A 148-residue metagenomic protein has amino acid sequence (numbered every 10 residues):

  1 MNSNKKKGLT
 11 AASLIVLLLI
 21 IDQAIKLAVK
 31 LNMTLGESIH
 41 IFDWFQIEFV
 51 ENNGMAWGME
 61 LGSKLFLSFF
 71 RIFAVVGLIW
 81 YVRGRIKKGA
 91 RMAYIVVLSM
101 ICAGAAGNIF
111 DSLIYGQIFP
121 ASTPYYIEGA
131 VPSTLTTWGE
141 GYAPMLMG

Functional and structural regions predicted by a protein language model:
M1-G148: Alpha-helical transmembrane bundles and membrane-interface segments of multipass inner-membrane proteins
